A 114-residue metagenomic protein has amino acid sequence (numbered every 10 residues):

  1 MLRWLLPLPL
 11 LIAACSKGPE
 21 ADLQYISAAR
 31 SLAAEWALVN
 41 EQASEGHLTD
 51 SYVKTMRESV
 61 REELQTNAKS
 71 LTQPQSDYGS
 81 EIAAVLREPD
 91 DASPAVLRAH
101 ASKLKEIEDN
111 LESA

Functional and structural regions predicted by a protein language model:
M1-K17: Sec-dependent bacterial lipoprotein signal peptides
A21-P89, K103, I107: Alpha-helical segments in soluble extracytoplasmic regions
P74-D77, A95, S113-A114: Long amphipathic alpha-helical segments
E88-H100: Short helix-adjacent coil turns
R98-A114: Short, low-complexity, Pro/Ser/Thr/Gly-rich segments in the mature regions of secreted, periplasmic
